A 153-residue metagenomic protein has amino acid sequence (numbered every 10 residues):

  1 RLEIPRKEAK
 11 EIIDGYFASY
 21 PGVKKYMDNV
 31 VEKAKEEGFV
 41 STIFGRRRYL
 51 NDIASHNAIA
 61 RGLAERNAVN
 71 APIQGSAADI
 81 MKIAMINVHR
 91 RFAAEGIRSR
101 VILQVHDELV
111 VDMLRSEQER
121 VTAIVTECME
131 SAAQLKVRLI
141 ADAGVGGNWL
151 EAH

Functional and structural regions predicted by a protein language model:
R1-H153: Conserved catalytic core of nucleotide polymerization and phosphodiester-bond processing enzymes
